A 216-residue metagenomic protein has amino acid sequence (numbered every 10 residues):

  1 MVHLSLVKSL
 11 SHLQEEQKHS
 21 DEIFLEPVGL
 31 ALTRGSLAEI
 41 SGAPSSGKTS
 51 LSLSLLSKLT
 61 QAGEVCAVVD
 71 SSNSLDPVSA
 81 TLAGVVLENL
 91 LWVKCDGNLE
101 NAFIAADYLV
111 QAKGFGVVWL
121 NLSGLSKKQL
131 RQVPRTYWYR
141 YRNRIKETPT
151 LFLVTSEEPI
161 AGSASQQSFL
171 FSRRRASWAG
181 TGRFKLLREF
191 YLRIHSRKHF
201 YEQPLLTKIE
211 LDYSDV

Functional and structural regions predicted by a protein language model:
M1-V68, V216: Detector for small/aliphatic-rich hydrophobic stretches
E39, V117-N121, L153: Structural motif
I40, V93, F171: Hydrophobic residues at beta-strand termini and immediately following loops that shape nucleotide-binding pockets
S54, A62-R131, T136: Conserved inter-motif catalytic segment of the P-loop NTP-binding fold
L55, L59, T136-E147: Catalytic-core regions built around general acid/base machinery
R142-V216: Phosphate-binding/switch region of NTP-binding enzymes
